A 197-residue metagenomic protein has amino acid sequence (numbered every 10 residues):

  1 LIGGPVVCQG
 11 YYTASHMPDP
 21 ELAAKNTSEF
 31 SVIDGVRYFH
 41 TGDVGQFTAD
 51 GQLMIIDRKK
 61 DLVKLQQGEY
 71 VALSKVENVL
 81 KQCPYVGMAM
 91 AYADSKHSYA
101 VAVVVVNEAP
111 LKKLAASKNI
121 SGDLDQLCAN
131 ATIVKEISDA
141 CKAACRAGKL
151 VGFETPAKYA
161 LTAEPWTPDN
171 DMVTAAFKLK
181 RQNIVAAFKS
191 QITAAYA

Functional and structural regions predicted by a protein language model:
L1-L65: Conserved ATP-binding/catalytic segment of the ANL
V7-Y12, E29-F30, Q52-K81, L111-A131 (+3 more regions): Adenylate-forming
G10, E29, V44, V79 (+3 more regions): Generic, well-ordered alpha-helical scaffold segments in large soluble proteins
H40-V44, C83-P110, C145-G148: C-terminal boundary motif of the adenylate-forming
R58, D94-Y99, E154-P156: Short Gly/Ser/Thr- and Asp/Glu-enriched loop/turn motifs at secondary-structure junctions
V63, M88-M90, S138, A143-A197: Conserved C-terminal "lid"/linker of ANL adenylate-forming enzymes
V76, I133, I137-C141: Generic structural signal for hydrophobic residues
